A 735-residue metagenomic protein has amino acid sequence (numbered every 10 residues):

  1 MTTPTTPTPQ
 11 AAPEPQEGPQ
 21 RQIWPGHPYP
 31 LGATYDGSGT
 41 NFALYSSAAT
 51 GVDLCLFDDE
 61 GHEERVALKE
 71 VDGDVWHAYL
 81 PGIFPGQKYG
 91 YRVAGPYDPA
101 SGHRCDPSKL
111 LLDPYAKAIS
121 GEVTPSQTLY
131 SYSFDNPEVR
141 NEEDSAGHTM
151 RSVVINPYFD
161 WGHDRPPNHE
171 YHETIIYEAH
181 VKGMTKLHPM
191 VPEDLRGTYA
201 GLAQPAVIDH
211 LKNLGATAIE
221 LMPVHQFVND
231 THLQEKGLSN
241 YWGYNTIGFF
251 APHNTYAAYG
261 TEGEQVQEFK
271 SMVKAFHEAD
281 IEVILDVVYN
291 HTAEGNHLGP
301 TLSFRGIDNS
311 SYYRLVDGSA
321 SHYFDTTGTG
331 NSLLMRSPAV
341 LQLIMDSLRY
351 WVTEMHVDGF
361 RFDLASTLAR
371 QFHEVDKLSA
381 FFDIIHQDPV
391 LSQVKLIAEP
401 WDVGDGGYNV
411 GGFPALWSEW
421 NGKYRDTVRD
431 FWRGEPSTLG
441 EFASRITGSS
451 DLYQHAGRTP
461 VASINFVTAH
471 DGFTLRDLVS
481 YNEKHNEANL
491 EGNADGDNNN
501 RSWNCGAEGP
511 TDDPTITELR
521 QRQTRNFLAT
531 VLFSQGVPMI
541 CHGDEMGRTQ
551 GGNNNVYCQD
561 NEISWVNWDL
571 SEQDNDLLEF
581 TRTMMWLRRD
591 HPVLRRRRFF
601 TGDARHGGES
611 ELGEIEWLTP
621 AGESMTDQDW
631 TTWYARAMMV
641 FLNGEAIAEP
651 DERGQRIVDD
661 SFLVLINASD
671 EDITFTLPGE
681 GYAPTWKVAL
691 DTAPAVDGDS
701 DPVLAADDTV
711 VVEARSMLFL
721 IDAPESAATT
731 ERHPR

Functional and structural regions predicted by a protein language model:
M1-Y177, K182, T511, I516-Q521 (+4 more regions): Carbohydrate-interacting/catalytic domains
L44, Y91, A179, L221 (+9 more regions): Conserved, mostly hydrophobic/aromatic
S46-A48, E70-D72, G82-F84, G95 (+18 more regions): Short, flexible loop/turn elements at secondary-structure junctions
V93-D160, D230-N245, G299-T326, L439 (+1 more regions): Core domains of carbohydrate- and sulfate-ester-processing enzymes
D98-G102, T185-L187, F227-T231, H291-E294 (+6 more regions): Short catalytic/ligand-binding loop motif for oxyanion handling, primarily in non-cytosolic enzymes, centered on
S145, H180-V357, L364-Q387, G407 (+1 more regions): Substrate-binding/active-site clefts of carbohydrate-active enzymes
I175-Y177, I219, V283-L285, F360 (+2 more regions): Hydrophobic faces of well-ordered beta-strands that scaffold small-molecule active sites in alpha/beta enzyme cores
H356, K377-H542, G547, N555-Q559 (+5 more regions): Conserved alpha/beta catalytic core and glycan-binding cleft of carbohydrate-active enzymes
